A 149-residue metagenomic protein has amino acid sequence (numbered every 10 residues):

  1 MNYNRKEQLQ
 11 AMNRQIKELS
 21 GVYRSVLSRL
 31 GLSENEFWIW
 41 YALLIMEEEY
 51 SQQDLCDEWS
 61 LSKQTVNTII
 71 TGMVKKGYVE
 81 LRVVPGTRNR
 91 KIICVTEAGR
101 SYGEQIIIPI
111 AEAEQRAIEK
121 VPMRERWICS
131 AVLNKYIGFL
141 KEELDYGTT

Functional and structural regions predicted by a protein language model:
M1-L30, K76: N-terminal leader segment of winged-helix/HTH proteins
M1-N4, R124-T149: C-terminal regulatory/oligomerization modules of transcriptional regulators
Q8, N35-E36, S51, A98 (+1 more regions): N-terminal positioning helix adjacent to the helix-turn-helix/winged-helix DNA-binding module
A11, E18, V22, W38-A42 (+2 more regions): Pre-recognition alpha-helix immediately N-terminal to the DNA-recognition helix within helix-turn-helix or winged-helix
L19, Y23, G77, G103-I106 (+3 more regions): Hydrophobic recognition helices of helix-based DNA-binding modules
G21-T65: N-terminal helix-turn-helix DNA-binding core of bacterial DNA-binding proteins
T71-A131: Charged, amphipathic alpha-helical coiled-coil/dimerization segments
